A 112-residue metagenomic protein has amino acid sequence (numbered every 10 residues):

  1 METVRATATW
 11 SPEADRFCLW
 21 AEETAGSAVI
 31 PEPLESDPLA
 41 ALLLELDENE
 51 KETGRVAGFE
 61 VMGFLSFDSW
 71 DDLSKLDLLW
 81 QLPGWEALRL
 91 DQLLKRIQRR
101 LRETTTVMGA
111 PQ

Functional and structural regions predicted by a protein language model:
M1-R5: Multi-pass alpha-helical transmembrane bundle typical of ion/small-solute transporters and intramembrane aspartyl
A6-P12, L44-N49: Short, exposed beta-strand/loop patches in secreted or surface proteins that constitute
A8, L42, L78-Q81: Phosphate/ribose-recognition catalytic cores of enzymes acting on nucleotide-derived substrates
S11-L43: Structured beta-strand/loop patches that form or line metal/cofactor-binding pockets in enzymes
L34-F64: Active-site and channel-lining beta-strand-loop segments that bind or position nucleotide-derived/phosphorylated
L65-L78: A short, polar/charged loop-to-alpha-helix boundary motif
P83-Q112: Cysteine/selenocysteine-centered motifs that mediate thiol-based redox chemistry or coordinate metal-sulfur cofactors
